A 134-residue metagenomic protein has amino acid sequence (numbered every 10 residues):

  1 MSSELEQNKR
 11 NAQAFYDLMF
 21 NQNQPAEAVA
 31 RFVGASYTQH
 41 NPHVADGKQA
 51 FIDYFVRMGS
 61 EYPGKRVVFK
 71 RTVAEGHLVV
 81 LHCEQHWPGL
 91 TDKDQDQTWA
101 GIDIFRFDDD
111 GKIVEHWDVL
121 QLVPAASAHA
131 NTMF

Functional and structural regions predicted by a protein language model:
M1-F134: C-terminal and inter-domain tail/linker signature
